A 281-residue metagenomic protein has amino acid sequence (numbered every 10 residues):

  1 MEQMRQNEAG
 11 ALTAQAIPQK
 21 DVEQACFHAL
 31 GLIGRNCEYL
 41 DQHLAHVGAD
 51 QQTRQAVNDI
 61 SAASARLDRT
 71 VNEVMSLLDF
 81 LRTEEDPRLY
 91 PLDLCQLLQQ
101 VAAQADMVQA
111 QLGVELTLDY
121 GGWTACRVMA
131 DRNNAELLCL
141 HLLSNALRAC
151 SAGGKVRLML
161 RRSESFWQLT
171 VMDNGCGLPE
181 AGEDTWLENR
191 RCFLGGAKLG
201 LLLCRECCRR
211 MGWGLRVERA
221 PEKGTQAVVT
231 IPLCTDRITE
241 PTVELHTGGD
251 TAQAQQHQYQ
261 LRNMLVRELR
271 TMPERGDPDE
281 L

Functional and structural regions predicted by a protein language model:
A62-L67: Short alpha-helical segment of the dimerization/phosphotransfer core of two-component systems
R82-P87, R127-A130: Conserved micro-motifs of the catalytic ATP-binding
Y90, E115-C126: Conserved catalytic submotifs in the C-terminal HATPase_c
N145-L147: Short helix-loop "hinge" at the ATP-lid/N-box region of the Bergerat-fold HATPase_c
G153-S165: Short beta-strand/loop element within the Bergerat-fold HATPase_c
D173: Acidic ATP/Mg2+-coordinating residue in the GHKL
